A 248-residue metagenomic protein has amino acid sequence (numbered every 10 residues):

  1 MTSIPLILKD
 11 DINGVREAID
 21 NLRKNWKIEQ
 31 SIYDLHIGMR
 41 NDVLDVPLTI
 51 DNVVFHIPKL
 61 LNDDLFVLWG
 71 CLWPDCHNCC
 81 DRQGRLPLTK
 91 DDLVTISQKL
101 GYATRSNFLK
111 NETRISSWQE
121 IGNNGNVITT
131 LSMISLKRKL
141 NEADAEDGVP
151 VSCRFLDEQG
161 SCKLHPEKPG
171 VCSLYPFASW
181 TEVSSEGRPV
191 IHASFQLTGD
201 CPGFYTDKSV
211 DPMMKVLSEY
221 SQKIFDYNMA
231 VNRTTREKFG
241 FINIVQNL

Functional and structural regions predicted by a protein language model:
M1-L248: Short loop/turn segments that flank or connect secondary-structure elements
